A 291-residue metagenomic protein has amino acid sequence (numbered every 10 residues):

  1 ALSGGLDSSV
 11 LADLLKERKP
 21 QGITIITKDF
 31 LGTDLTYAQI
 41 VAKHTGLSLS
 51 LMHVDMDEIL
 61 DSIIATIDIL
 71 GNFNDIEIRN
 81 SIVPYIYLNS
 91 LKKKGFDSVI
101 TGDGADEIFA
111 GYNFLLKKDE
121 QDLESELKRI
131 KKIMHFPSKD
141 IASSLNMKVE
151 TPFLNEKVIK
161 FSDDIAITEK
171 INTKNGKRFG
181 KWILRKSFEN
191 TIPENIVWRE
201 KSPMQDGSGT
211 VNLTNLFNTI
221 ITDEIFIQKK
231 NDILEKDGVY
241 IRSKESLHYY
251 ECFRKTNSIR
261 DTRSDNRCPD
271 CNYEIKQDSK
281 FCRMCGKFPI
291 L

Functional and structural regions predicted by a protein language model:
A1-N172, F179-T191, K236-V239, S246-R283 (+1 more regions): ATP-dependent adenylate-handling active sites, centered on carboxylate activation for C-N bond formation
E194-H248: PAPS-dependent sulfotransferase catalytic core
